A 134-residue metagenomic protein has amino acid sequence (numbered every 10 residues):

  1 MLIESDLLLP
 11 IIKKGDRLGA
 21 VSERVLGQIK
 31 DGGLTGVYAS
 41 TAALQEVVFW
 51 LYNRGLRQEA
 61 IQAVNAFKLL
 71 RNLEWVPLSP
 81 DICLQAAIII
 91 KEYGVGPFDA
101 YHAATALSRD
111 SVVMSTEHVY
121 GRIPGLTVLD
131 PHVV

Functional and structural regions predicted by a protein language model:
M1-A39, Y52-Q62, V133-V134: Short, well-structured N-terminal submotif of metal-dependent ribonuclease cores
S5, T41, P80, F98-A100: Conserved glycosyltransferase catalytic-site signature
L8, L44, Y120-G121: A generic structural signal for short hydrophobic patches within well-formed alpha-helices
K14, Y38-A43, R71-K91: Acidic catalytic patch
L70-W75, A103-V134: Acidic, PIN/NYN-like endoribonuclease modules and their adjacent C-terminal/linker elements
